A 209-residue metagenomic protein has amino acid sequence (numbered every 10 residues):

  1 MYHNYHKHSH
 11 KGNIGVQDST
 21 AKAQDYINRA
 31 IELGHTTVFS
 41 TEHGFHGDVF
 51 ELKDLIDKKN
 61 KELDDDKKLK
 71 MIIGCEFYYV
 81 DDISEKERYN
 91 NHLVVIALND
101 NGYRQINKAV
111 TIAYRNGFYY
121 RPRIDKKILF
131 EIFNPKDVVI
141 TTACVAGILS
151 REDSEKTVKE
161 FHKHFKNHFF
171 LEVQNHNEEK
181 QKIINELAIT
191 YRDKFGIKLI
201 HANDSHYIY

Functional and structural regions predicted by a protein language model:
M1-Y209: Phosphodiester-processing cores and adjacent nucleic acid-binding clamps
